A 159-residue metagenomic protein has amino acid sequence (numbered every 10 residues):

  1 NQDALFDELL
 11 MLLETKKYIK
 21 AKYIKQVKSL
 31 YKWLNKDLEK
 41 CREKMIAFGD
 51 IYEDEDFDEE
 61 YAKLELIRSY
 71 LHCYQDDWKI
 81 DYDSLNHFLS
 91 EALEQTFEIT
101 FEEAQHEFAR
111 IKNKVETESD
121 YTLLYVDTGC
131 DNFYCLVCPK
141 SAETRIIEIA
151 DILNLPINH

Functional and structural regions predicted by a protein language model:
N1-E91: N-terminal "domain-start" segment
L10-E14, N35, E98, S119-L123 (+2 more regions): Glycine-centered secondary-structure boundary/capping sites
E65-L124: Surface-exposed, low-hydrophobicity interaction/linker segments
R110-H159: Acidic, proline/glycine-rich low-complexity IDRs
